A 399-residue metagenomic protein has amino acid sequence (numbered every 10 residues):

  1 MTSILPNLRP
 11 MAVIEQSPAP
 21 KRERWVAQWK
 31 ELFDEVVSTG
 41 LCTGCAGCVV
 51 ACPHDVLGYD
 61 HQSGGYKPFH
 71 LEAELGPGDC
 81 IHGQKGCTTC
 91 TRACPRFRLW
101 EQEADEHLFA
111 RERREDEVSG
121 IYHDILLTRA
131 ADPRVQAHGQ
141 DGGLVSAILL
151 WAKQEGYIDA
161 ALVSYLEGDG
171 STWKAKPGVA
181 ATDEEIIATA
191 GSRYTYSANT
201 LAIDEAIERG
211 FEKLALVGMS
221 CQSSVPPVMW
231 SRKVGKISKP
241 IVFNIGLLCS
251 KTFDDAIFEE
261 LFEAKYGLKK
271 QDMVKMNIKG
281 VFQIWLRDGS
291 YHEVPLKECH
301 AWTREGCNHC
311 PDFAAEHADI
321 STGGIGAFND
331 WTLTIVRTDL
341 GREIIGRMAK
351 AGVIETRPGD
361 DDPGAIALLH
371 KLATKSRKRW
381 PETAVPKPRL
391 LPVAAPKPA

Functional and structural regions predicted by a protein language model:
M1-V13, A399: Short, intrinsically disordered terminal tails adjacent to the first/last structured region
T2-I4, T39, T91-A104, A175-P177: Short charge-dense sequence patches
T2-P6, A19-A46, V56-T88, H292-V294 (+1 more regions): Ferredoxin-like iron-sulfur electron-transfer modules
V13-I14, E23-R24, G120: Short, flexible segments with low predicted structural confidence
C42, C52, C307: Short cysteine-rich clusters marking metal-coordination/redox-active sites
G47-F69, D79, G83, C87-A110 (+2 more regions): Iron-sulfur cluster-binding cysteine motifs and their immediate structural context in ferredoxin-like electron-transfer
P53, L71-A73, G78, L144-W151: Short alpha-helical segments and helix-capping/turn motifs at coil-helix boundaries
L99-A399: Iron-sulfur-associated redox domains of electron-transfer enzymes in respiratory and anaerobic energy metabolism
